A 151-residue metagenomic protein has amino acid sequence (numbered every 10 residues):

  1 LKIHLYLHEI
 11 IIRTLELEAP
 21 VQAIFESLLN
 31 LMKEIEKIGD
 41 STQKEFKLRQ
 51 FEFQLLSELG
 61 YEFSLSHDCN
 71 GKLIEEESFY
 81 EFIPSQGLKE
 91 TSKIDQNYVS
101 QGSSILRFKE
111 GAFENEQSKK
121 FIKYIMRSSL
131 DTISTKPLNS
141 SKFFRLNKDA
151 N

Functional and structural regions predicted by a protein language model:
L1-N151: Non-catalytic alpha-helical scaffolds and adjoining flexible linkers that form interface surfaces for assembly
